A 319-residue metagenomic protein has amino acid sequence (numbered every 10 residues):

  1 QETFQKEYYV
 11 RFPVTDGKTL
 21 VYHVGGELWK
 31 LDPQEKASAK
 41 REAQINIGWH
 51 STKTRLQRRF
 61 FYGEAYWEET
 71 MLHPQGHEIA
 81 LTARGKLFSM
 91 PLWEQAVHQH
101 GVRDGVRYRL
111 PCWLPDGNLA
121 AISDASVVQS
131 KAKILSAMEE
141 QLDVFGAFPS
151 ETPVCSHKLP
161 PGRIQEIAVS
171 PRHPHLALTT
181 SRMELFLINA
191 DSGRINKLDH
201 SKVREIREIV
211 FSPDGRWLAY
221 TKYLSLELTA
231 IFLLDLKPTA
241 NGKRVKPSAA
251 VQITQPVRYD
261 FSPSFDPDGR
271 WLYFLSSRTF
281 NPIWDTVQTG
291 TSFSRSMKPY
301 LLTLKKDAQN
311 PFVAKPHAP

Functional and structural regions predicted by a protein language model:
Q1, A37-Q44, A96-H98, Q141-L142 (+5 more regions): Predominantly a core beta-strand signature of beta-propeller blades across repeat-based propeller domains
Q1-R11, V21-E35, H50-R55, H77-K86 (+10 more regions): A flexible loop/linker signature enriched in serine peptidases of the S9 family
P13-V14, M71, C112, A168 (+2 more regions): Conserved beta-strand position repeated across blades of beta-propeller domains
G26, R41-A43, G48: Terminal amphipathic helices with adjacent charged low-complexity linkers/tails
Y62-M71: Signature of short aromatic-glycine-proline-rich micro-motifs recurring in repeat-based ectodomains
L72, G76: C-terminal substrate/ligand-recognition segments
